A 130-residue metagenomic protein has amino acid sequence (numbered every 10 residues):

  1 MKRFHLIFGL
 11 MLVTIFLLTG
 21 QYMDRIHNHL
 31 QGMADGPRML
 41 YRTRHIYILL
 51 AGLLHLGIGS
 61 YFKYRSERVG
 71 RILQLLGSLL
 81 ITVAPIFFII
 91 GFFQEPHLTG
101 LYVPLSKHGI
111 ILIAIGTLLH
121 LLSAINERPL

Functional and structural regions predicted by a protein language model:
M1-H45, L49-L130: Polytopic transmembrane helical bundles with strong interfacial aromatic enrichment
